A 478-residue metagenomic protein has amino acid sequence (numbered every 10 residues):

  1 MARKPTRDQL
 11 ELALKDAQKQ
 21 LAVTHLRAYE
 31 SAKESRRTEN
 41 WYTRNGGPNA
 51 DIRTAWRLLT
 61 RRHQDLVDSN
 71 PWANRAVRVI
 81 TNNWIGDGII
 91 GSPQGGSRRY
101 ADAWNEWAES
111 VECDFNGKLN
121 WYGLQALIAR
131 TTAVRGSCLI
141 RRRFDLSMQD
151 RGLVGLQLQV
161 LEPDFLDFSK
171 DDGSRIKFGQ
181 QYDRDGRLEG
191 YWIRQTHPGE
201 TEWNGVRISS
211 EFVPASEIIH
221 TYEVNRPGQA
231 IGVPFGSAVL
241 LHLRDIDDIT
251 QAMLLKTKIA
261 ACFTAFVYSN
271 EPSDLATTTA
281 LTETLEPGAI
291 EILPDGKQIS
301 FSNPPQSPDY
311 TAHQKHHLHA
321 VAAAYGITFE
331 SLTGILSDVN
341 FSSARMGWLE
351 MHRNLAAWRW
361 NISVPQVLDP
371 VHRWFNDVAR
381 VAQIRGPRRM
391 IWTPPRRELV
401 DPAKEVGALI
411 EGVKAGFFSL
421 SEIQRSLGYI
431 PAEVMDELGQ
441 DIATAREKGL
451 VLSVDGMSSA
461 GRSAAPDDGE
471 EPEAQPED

Functional and structural regions predicted by a protein language model:
M1-A17, I335, R345-M346, I362-T393 (+1 more regions): C-terminal anchoring/interaction modules
M1-I90, Q475-D478: N-terminal-proximal low-complexity accessory segments that begin disordered and transition into the first
A55-G88, S92, L124-A133, G236-K256 (+2 more regions): Short, Φ-rich (hydrophobic/aromatic) sequence segments
V67-E223, A382, G412: Structured, mid-chain assembly/scaffold modules that mediate subunit interfaces within large macromolecular complexes
W104, Q314, L318, P431 (+1 more regions): Short amphipathic alpha-helical coiled-coil/interface segments
G117-F144, Q306-A403, G407, S453: C-terminal amphipathic alpha-helical
L188, W192-H197, F329-E330, Y429-D436: Short amphipathic alpha-helical segments with coiled-coil-like heptad repeat character
E217-G347, M390-T393, S463: Extended, charged amphipathic alpha-helical segments
